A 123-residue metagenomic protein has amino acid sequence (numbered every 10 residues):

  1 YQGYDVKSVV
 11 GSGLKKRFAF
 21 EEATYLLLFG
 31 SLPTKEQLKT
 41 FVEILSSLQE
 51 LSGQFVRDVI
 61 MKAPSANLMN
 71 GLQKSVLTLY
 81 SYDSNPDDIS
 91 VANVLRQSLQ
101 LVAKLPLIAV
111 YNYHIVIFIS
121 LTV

Functional and structural regions predicted by a protein language model:
Y1-V123: Hydrophobic alpha-helical bundle cores within soluble ligand-binding/oligomerization subdomains
